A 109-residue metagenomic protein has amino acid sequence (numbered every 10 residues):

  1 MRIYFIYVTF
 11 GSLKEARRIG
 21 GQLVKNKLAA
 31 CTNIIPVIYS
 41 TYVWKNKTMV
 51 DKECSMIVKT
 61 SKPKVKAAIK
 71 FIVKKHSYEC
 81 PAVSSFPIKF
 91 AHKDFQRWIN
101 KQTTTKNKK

Functional and structural regions predicted by a protein language model:
M1-K109: Positively charged, small/polar-rich N-terminal and surface patches that mediate targeting and assembly and bind
